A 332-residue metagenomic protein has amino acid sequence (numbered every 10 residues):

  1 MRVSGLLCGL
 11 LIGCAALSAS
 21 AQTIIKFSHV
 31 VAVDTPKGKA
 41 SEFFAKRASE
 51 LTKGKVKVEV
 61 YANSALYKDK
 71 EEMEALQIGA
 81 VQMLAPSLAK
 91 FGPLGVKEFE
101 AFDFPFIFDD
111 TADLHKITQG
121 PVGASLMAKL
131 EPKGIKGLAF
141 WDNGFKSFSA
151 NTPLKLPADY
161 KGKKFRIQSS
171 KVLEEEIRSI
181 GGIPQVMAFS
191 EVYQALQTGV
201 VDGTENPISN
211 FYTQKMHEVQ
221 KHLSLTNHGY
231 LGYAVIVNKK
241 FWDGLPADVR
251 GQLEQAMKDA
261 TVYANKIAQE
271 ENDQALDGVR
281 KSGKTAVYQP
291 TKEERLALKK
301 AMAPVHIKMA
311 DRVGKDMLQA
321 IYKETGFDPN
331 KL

Functional and structural regions predicted by a protein language model:
M1-L7: Bacterial N-terminal signal peptides that target proteins for export
L6, A15, V33-D34: Compositionally biased, intrinsically disordered low-complexity segments
C8-G9, A19: Cleavable N-terminal signal peptides
G9-L10, T325: Short non-domain terminal segments
C14-A21: Sec/Tat signal peptide C-region and signal peptidase I cleavage site
Q22-D113, P121-L332: N-terminal secretory/targeting leader peptides
